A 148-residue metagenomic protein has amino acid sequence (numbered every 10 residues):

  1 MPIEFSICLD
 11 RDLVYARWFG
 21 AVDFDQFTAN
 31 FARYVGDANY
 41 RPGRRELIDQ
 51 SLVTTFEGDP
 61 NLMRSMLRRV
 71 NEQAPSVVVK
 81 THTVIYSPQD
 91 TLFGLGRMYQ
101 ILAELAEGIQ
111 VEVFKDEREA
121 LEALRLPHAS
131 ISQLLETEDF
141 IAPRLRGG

Functional and structural regions predicted by a protein language model:
M1-G148: Amphipathic, Lys/Arg-enriched alpha-helical "gate/interface" segment within cytosolic domains that mediates
